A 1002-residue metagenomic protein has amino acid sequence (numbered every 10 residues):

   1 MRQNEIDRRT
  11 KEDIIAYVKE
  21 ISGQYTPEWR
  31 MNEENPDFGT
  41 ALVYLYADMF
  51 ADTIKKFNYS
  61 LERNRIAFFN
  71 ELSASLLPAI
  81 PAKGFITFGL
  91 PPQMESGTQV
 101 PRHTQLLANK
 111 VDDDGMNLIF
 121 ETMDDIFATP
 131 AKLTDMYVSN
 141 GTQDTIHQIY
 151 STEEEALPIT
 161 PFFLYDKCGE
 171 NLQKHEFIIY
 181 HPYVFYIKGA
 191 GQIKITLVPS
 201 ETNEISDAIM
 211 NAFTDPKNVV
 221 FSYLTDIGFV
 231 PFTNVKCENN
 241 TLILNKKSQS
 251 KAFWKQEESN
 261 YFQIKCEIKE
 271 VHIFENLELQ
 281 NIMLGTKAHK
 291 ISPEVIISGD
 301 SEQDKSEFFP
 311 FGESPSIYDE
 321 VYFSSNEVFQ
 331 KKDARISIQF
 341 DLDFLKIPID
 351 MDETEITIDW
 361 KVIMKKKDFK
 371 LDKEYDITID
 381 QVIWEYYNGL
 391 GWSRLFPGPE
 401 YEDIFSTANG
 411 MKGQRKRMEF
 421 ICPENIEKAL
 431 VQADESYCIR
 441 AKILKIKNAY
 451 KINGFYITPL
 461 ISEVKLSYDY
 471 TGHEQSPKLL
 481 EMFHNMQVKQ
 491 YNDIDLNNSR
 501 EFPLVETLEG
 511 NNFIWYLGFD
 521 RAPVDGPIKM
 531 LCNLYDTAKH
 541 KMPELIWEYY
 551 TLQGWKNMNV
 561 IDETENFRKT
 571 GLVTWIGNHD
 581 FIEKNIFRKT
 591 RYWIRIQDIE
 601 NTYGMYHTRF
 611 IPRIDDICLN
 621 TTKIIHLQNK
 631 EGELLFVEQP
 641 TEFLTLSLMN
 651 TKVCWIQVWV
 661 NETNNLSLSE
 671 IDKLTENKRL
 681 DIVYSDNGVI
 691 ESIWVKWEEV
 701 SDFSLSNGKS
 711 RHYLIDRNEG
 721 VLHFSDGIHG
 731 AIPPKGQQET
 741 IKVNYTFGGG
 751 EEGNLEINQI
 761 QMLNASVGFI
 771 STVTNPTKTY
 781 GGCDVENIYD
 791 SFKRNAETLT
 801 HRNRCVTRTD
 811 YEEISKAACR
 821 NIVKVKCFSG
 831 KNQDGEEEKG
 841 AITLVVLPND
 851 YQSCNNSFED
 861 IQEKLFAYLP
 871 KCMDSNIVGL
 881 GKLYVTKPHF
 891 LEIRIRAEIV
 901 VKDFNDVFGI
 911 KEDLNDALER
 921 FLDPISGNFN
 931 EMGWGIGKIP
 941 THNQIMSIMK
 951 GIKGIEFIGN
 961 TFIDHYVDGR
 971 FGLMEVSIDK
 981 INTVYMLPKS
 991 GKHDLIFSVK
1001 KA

Functional and structural regions predicted by a protein language model:
M1-K652, W659, N664: Extended assembly-interface regions of large multimeric machines
T10-K19, F724, R802-M932, I936 (+2 more regions): Carbohydrate-recognition loop of C-type lectin domains
Y44-D48, Y59-S73, I80, I86-G89 (+5 more regions): Feature for intrinsically disordered/low-complexity regulatory segments and propeptides
A79-I80, T378, V524, K652 (+4 more regions): Short flexible coil/turn linkers enriched for glycine and charged/polar residues that connect secondary-structure
H103, V235, W384, W547 (+6 more regions): Buried hydrophobic packing residues in well-ordered domains
E267-F274, A433-G454, F587-F610, I690-T772 (+1 more regions): Surface-exposed interaction regions enriched in Ser/Thr/Asp/Glu that occur as long low-complexity tracts or repetitive
K365-K370, M530-C532, F792-H801, I899 (+1 more regions): Glycine- and acidic
E912-A1002: An aromatic-glycine-centered, glycine-rich loop/turn in mixed alpha/beta architecture
